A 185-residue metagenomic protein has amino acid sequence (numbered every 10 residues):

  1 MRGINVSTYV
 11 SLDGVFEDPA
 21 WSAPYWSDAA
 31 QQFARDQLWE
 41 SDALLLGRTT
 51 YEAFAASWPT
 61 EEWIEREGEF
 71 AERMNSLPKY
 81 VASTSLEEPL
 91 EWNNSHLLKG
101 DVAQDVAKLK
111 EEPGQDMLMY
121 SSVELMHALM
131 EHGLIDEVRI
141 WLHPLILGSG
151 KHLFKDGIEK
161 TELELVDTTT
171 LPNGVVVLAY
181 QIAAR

Functional and structural regions predicted by a protein language model:
M1-L134, P144-R185: Portal/gating segments that form or line small-molecule/metal binding sites
W141: Non-cysteine beta-strand/loop elements that form the S-adenosyl-L-methionine
